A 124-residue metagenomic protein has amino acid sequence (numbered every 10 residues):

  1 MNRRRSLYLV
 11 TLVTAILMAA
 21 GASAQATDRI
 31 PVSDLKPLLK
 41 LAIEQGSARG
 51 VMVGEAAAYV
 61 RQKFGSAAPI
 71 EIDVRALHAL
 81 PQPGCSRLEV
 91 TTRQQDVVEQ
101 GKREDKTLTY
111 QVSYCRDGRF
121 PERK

Functional and structural regions predicted by a protein language model:
M1-T11: Bacterial N-terminal signal peptides that target proteins for export
R3, A42, R123-K124: Long, low-complexity intrinsically disordered regions enriched in acidic and polar residues with frequent FG dipeptides
V10-A20: Bacterial N-terminal signal peptides
A15, L77-A79, G101: Residues embedded in well-ordered secondary-structure elements
Q25-G84, E89: N-terminal secretory signal peptides
L88-D96: Generic short beta-strand segments
Q95-K124: A short, surface-exposed beta-strand/turn
